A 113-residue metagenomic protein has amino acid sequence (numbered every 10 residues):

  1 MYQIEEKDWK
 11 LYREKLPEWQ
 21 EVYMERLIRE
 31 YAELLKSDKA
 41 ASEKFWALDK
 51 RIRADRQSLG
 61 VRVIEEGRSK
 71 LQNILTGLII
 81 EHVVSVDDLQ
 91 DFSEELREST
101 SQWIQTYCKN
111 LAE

Functional and structural regions predicted by a protein language model:
M1-E113: Acidic, Ser/Pro/Thr-rich low-complexity regulatory regions and the short amphipathic helical interaction modules they
